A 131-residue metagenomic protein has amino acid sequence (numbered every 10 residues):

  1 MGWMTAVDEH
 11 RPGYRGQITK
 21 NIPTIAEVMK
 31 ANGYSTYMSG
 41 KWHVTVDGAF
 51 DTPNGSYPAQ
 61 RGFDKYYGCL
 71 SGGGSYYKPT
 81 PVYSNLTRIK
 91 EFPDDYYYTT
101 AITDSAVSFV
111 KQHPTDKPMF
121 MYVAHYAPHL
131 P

Functional and structural regions predicted by a protein language model:
M1-P131: Formylglycine-dependent sulfatase
